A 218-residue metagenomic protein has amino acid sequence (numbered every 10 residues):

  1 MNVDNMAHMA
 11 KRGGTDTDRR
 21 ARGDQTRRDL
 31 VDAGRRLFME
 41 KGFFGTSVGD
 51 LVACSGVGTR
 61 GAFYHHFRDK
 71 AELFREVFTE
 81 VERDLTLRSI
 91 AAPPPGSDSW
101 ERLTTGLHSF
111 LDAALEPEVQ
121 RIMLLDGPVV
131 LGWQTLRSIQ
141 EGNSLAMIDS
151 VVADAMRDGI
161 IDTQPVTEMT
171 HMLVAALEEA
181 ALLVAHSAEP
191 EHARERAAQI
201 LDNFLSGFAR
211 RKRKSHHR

Functional and structural regions predicted by a protein language model:
M1-Q25, H186, K212-R218: N-terminal intrinsically disordered/low-complexity leader segments
T26-G34, L51, L73, V77-V81 (+2 more regions): Generic hydrophobic, amphipathic alpha-helix propensity
D29, L37-E72, E76: Helix-turn-helix
G61, R121-L125, G132, Q164 (+2 more regions): Short, hydrophobic secondary-structure boundary micro-motifs
E76, I90-E118, M169-L173: Hydrophobic alpha-helical connector segments
R83-I90, T105, S109, L124 (+4 more regions): Amphipathic alpha-helical packing segments from all-alpha helical-bundle domains
A114-Q134, D149, L182, H186: Amphipathic alpha-helical segments used for helix-helix packing
